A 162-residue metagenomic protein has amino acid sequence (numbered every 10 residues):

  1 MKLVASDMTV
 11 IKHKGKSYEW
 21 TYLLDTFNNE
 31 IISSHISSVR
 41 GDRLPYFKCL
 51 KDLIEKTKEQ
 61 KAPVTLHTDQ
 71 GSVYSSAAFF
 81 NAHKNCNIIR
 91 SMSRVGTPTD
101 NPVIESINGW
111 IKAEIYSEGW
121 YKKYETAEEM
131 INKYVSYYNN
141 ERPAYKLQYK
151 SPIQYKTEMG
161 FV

Functional and structural regions predicted by a protein language model:
M1, W20, D42, Y46 (+4 more regions): Hydrophobic (often cysteine-bearing) scaffold residues that line and stabilize catalytic clefts of nucleotide/cofactor
M1-Y22, R43-D52, K56, K61-P63: Mobile-element integrase/transposase regions, centering on the N-terminal DNA-binding/Zn-coordinating module
D7, N29, L50, L66-D69 (+6 more regions): Mobile genetic element proteins and their domesticated derivatives, centered on retroelements and DNA transposons
K16, N29-E30: Residue-level signal for well-ordered, solvent-exposed loop/turn and beta-edge residues enriched in charged/polar side
D25-T26, I36-D42: A short acidic/small-residue loop/turn micro-motif
E30-S34, R90-S93, S117-E118: Short small-residue beta-strand/loop micro-motif enriched in glycine and branched aliphatics
T68-Q70, S76-A77, R90-K112, E125-E128 (+1 more regions): RNase H-like two-metal-ion nuclease catalytic core shared by retroviral integrases and related mobile-element nucleases
F80, K84-C86, W110-V162: C-terminal domain-tail junction helix/linker
